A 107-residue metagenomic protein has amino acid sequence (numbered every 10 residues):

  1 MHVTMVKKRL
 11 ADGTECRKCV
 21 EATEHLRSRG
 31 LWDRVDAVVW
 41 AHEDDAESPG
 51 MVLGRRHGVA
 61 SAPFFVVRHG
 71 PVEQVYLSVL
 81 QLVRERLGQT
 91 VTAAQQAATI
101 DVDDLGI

Functional and structural regions predicted by a protein language model:
M1-A37: Local sequence-structure signature of Cys/Sec-based thiol-disulfide redox active-site neighborhoods
H2, S61-A62: A structure-centric signal for secondary-structure junctions around beta-strands
R34-D36, V52, V83: Generic hydrophobic, helix-prone segments enriched in Leu/Val/Ile
D36-V39, G54, V67-P71: Solvent-exposed, well-ordered amphipathic alpha-helical segments that flank/support binding or catalytic loops
V39-S61, L87-A94: Thioredoxin-like thiol-disulfide oxidoreductase module
V66-I107: Non-catalytic, surface beta->alpha helical segment in thiol-disulfide oxidoreductase systems
